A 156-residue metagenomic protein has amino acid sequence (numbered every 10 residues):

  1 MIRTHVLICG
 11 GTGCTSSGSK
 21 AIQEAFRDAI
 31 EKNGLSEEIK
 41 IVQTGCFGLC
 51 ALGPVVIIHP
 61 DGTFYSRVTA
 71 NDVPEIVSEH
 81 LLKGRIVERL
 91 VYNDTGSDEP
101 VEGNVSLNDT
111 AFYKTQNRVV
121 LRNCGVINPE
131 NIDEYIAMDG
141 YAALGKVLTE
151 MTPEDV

Functional and structural regions predicted by a protein language model:
M1-V156: Feature of Fe-S/electron-transfer and energy-metabolism proteins that preferentially highlights extended coupling
